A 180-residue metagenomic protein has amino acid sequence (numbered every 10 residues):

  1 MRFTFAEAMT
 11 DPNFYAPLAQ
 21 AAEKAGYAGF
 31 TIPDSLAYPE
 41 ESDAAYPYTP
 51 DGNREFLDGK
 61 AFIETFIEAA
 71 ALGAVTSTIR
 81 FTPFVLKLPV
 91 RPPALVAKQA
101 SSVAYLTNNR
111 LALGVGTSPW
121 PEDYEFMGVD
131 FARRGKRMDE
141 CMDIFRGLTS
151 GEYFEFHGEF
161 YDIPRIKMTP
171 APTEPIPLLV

Functional and structural regions predicted by a protein language model:
M1-V75, A171-I176: N-terminal beta1-alpha1-beta2 module of alpha/beta enzyme domains
E40-E41, D51-R54, A70, I79 (+2 more regions): Internal, glycine-rich beta/alpha segment that forms the wall or movable "lid" of small-molecule/cofactor binding
